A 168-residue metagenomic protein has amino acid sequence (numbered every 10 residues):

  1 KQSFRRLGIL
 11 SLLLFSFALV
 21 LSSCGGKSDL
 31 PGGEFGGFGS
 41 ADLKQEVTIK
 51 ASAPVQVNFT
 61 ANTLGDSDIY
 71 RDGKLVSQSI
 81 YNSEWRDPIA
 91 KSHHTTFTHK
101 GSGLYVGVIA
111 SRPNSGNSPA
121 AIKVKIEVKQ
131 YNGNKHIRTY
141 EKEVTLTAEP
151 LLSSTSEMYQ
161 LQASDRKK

Functional and structural regions predicted by a protein language model:
K1-K27: Sec-dependent bacterial lipoprotein signal peptides
A18-I49: Bacterial Sec-dependent N-terminal signal peptides
S40-A51, K100-V108: Noncatalytic modules at the cell exterior or secretory-pathway interfaces, chiefly beta-strand-rich lectin/adhesion
Q45-D87, L151, S156: Post-signal-peptide N-terminal segment of Sec-exported extracytoplasmic proteins
N58-D66, P119-Q130: Short, surface-exposed beta-strand/strand-loop-strand elements in extracellular ectodomains
Y70-I122: Mature extracytoplasmic domains of secretory-pathway proteins
T98-K100, E127-I137: A short, structured loop/turn motif at beta-sheet edges
L152-K168: Short, low-complexity, Pro/Ser/Thr/Gly-rich segments in the mature regions of secreted, periplasmic
